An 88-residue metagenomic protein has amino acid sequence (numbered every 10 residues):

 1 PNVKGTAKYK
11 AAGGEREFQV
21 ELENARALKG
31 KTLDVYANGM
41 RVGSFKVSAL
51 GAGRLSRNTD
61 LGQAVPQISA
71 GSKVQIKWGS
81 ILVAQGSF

Functional and structural regions predicted by a protein language model:
P1-F88: N-terminal targeting/export leaders
